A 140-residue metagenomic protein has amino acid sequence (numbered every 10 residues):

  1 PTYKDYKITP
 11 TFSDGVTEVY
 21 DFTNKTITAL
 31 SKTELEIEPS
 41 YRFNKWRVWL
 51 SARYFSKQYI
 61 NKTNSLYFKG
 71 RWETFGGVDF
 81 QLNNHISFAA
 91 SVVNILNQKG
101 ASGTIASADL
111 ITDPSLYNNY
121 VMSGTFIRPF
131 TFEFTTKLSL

Functional and structural regions predicted by a protein language model:
P1-T23: Surface-exposed, extracytoplasmic segments of Gram-negative outer-membrane nutrient-acquisition systems
T23-L140: Conserved C-terminal beta-signal and adjacent last beta-strands/turns of outer-membrane beta-barrel proteins
